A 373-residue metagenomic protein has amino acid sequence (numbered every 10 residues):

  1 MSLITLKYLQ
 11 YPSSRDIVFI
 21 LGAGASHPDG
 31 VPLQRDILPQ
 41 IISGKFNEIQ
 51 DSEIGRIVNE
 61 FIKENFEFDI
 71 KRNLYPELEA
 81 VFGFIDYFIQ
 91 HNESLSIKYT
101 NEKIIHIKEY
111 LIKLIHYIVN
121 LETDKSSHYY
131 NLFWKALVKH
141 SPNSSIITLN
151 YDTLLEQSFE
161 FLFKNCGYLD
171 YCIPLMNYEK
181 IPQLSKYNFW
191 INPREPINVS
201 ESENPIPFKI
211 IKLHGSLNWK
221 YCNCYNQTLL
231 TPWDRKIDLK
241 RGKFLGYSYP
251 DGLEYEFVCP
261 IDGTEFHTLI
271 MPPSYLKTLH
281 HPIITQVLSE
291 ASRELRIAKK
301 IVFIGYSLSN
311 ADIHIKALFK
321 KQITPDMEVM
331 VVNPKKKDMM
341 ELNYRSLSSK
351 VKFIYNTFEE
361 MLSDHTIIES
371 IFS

Functional and structural regions predicted by a protein language model:
M1-S52, N65-S373: Conserved catalytic alpha/beta core of Sir2/sirtuin-type deacylases, generalized to analogous enzyme cores that bind
S52-E60: A phosphate-binding glycine/aspartate-rich beta-alpha loop in the early core of alpha/beta enzymes
